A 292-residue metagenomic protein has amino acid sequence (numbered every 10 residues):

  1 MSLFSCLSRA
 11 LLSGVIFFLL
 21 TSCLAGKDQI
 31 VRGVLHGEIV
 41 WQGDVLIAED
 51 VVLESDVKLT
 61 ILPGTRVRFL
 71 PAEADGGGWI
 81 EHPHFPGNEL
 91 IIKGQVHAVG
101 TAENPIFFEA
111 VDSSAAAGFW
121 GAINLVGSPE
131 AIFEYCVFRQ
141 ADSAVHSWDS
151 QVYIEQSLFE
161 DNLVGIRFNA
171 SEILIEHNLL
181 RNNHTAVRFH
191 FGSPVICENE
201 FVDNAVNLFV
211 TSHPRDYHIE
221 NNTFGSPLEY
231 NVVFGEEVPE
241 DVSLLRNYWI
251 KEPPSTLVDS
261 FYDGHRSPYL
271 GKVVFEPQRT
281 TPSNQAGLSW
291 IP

Functional and structural regions predicted by a protein language model:
M1-L12: Bacterial N-terminal signal peptides that target proteins for export
A10-T21: Bacterial N-terminal signal peptides
L24-P292: Beta-strand/loop edge motif enriched in small/polar residues
